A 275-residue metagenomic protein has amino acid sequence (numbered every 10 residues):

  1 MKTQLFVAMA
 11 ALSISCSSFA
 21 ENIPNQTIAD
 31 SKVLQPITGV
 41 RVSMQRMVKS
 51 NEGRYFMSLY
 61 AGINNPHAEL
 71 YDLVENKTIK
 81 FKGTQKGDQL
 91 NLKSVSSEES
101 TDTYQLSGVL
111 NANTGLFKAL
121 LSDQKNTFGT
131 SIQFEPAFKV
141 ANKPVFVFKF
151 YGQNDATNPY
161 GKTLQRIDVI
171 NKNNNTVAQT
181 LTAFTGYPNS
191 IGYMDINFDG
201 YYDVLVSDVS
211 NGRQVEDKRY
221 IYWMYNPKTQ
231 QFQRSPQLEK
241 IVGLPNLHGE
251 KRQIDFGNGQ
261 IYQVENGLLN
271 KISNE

Functional and structural regions predicted by a protein language model:
M1-L5: Positively charged n-region of N-terminal signal peptides that target proteins for export
V7-A8, S18: Cleavable N-terminal signal peptides
S13-S17: N-terminal signal peptide c-region/cleavage motif recognized by signal peptidases
E21-I196, Y201-E275: Beta-propeller-forming repeat regions
